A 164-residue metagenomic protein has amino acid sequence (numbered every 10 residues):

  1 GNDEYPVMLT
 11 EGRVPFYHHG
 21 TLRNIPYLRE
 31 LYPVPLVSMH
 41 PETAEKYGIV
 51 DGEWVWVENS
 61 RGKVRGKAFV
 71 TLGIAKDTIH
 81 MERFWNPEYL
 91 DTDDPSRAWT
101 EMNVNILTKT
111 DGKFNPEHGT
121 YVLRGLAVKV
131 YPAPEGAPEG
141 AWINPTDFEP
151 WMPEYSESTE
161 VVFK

Functional and structural regions predicted by a protein language model:
G1-I25: Long, low-complexity segments enriched in small/aliphatic residues
L22-S38, E42-K164: Long, contiguous, secondary-structure-rich segments that constitute the structural scaffold of globular domains
